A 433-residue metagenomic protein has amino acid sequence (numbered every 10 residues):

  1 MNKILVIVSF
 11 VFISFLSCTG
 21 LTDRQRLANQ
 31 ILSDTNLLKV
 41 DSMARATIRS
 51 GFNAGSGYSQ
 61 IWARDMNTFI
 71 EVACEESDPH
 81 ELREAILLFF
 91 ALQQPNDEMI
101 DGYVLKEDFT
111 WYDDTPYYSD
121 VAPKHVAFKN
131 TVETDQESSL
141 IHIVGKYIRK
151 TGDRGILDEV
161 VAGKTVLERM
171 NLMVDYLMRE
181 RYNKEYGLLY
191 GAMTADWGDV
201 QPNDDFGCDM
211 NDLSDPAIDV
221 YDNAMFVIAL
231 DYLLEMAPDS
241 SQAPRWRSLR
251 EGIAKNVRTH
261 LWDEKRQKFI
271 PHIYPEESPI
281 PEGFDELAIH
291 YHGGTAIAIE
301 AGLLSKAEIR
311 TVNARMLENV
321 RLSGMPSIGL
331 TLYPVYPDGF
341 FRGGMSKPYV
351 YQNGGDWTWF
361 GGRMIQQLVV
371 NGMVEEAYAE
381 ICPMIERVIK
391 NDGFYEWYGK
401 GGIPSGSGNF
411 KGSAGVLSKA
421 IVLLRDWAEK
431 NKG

Functional and structural regions predicted by a protein language model:
M1, F12-Q25: Bacterial Sec-dependent signal peptides at the C-terminal "C-region" and cleavage site
D23-R45, I61-W62, M99-L105, M178-G191 (+4 more regions): Catalytic cores of carbohydrate-active enzymes
R49-N67, C74-E76, A122-D135, C208-A224 (+4 more regions): Solvent-exposed loop and edge beta-strand segments that line ligand/cofactor-binding and catalytic clefts
D65-N96, G294-K306, G362-V374, I381-M384: Alpha-helical support elements that line or immediately flank enzyme active sites and cofactor-binding pockets
E71-E75, H142-G152, I228-E235, E300 (+2 more regions): Short glycine/serine- and small hydrophobic-enriched flexible loop segments
S77-E159, K164-G191, G324-G344, E380-G412: Helix-terminus loop motifs that line ligand-binding clefts
E81, R169, Q242-R245, L249 (+1 more regions): Alpha-helical positions within canonical tetratricopeptide repeat
G252-V257, G302-N313, N319, S323-S327 (+1 more regions): Long, repeat-rich segments with strong aromatic
